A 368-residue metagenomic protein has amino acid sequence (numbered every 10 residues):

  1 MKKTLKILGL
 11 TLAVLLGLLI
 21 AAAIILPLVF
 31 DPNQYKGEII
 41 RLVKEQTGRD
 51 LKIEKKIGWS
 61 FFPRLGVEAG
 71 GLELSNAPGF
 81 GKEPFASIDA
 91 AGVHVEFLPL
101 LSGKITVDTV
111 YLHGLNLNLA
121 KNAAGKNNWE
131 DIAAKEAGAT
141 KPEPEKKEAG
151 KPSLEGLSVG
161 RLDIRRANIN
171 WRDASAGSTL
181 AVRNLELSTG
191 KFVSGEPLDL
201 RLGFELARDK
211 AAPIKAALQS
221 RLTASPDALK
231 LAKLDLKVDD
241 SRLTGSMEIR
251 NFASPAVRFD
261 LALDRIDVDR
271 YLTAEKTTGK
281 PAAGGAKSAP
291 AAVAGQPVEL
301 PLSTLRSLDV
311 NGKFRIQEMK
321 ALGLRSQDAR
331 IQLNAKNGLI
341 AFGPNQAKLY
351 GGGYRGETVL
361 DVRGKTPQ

Functional and structural regions predicted by a protein language model:
M1-G48: N-terminal type II signal-anchor transmembrane helix that functions as the membrane-insertion/stop-transfer segment
K44-G71: Short extracytoplasmic
G48-K52, P78-V95, V107, S175-S188 (+7 more regions): Amphipathic hydrophobic-ligand
R49, R64, G71-T189, R250-S307: Secondary-structure transition motifs
S60-F62, E96-L100, A120, G190-F192 (+4 more regions): Short beta-strand micro-motifs enriched in acidic
G114, L206-R208, V238, N251 (+3 more regions): Transmembrane beta-strands of outer-membrane beta-barrel pores
D131-S175, R201-E205, A228-L234, A282-Q368: Solvent-exposed beta-strand/coil patches in large extracellular/periplasmic or lumenal scaffold regions
R201-S225, L229: Contiguous, well-ordered beta-strand patches that form the walls/edges of small beta-barrel/beta-sandwich domains
